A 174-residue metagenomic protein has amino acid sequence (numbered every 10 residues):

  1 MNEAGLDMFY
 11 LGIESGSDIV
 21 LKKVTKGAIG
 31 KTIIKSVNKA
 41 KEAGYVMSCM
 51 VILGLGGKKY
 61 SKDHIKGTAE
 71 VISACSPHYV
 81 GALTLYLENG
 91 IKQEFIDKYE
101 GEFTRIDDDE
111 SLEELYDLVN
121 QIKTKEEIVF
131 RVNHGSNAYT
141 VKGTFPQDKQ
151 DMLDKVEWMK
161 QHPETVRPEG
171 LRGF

Functional and structural regions predicted by a protein language model:
M1, M8, M47-M50, M152 (+1 more regions): Detector for methionine-enriched segments
M1-G44, L55-C75, F95-D109: Conserved non-cysteine loop/helix-boundary elements of the Radical SAM core domain that shape
D7-Y10, V46-M50, Y79, E127-R131: Structural preference for beta-strand elements that scaffold enzyme active sites
I13-S15, C49-L53, A82-T84, V132-H134: A cross-domain feature marking catalytic cores of carbohydrate-active enzymes and several ubiquitous metabolic/repair
L53-K58, Y86-G90: Short, catalytically relevant binding-site loops at active-site mouths
S73-F174: Auxiliary Fe-S-binding modules of radical SAM enzymes
